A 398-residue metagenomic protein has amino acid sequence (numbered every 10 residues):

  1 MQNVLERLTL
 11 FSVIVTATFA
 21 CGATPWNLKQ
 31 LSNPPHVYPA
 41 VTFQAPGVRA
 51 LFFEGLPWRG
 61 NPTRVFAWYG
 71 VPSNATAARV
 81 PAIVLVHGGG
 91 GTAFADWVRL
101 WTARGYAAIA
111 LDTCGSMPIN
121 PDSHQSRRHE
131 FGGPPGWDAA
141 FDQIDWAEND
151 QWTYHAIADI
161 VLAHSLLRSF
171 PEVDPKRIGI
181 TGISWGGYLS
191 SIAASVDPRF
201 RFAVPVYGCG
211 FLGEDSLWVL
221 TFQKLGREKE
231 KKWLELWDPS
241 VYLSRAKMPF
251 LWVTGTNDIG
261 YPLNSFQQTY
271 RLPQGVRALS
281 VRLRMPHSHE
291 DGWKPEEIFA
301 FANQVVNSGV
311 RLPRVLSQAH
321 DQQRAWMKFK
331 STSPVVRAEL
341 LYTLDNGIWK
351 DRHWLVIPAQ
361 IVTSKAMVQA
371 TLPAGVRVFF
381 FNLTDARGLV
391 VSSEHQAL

Functional and structural regions predicted by a protein language model:
P34-T76: N-terminal cap/lid segment of alpha/beta-hydrolase-fold proteins
A78, D138-I183: Gly/Ser-rich "nucleophile elbow"/oxyanion-hole loop immediately N-terminal to the catalytic nucleophile in hydrolases
A78-G88: Short beta-strand element of the alpha/beta-hydrolase
R99-T102, A107-I157, C209-T221: Cap/lid segment of the alpha/beta-hydrolase catalytic domain
V161-G226: Primarily recognizes the serine-hydrolase "nucleophile elbow" in alpha/beta-hydrolase and SGNH/GDSL folds
A246, W252-T254: Short beta-strand/loop motif that positions the catalytic acidic residue of the alpha/beta-hydrolase fold
P273-H289: Catalytic histidine neighborhood in serine/cysteine hydrolases with alpha/beta-hydrolase-type architecture
W293, A300-Y342, L355-K365: Surface beta-strand/loop "capping" patches
